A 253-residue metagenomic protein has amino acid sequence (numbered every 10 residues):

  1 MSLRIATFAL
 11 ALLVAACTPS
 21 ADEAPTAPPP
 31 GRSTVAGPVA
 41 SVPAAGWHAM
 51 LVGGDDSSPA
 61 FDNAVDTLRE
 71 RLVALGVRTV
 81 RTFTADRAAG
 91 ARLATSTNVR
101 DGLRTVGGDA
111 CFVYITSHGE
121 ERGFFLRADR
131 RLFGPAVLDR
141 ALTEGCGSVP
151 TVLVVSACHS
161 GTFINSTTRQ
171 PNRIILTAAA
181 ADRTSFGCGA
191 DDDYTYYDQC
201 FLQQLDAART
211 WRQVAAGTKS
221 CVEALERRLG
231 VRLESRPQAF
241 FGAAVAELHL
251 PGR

Functional and structural regions predicted by a protein language model:
M1-T7: Bacterial N-terminal signal peptides that target proteins for export
R4, T18-D109, G189-T195, A243-R253: Boundary/activation segment at the start of structured domains
V14-A16: C-terminal motif of bacterial Sec signal peptides marking the signal peptidase cleavage site
H48-G53, V80-T84, C111-T116, T151-S156 (+1 more regions): Structural recognition of the beta-strand scaffold that forms the well-ordered cores of secreted hydrolase catalytic
D55-P59, R78, D86-A91, S117-G123 (+4 more regions): Solvent-exposed loop/turn segments at secondary-structure junctions within structured extracellular/periplasmic domains
N63-D66, E70, A74, T97-R104 (+8 more regions): Solvent-exposed, polar/charged alpha-helical surfaces in well-ordered, non-transmembrane soluble domains, broadly
S117-G147: A short, glycine/acidic-enriched catalytic loop
V152, A157-R236: Active-site-proximal C-terminal subdomain of hydrolase catalytic domains
